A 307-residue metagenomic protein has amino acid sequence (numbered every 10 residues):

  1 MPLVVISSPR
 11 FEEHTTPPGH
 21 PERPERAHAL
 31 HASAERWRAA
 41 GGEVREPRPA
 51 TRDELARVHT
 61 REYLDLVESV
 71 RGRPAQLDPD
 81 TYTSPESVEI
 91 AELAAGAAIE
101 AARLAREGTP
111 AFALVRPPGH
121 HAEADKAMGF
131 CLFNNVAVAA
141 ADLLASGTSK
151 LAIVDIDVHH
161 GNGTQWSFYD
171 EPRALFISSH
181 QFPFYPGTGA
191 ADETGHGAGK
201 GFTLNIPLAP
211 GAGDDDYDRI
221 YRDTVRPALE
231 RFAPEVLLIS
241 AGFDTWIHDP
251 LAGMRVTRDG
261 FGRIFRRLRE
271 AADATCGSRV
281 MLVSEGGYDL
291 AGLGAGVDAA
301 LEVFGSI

Functional and structural regions predicted by a protein language model:
M1-I307: HDAC/HDAC-like amidohydrolase catalytic core signature
